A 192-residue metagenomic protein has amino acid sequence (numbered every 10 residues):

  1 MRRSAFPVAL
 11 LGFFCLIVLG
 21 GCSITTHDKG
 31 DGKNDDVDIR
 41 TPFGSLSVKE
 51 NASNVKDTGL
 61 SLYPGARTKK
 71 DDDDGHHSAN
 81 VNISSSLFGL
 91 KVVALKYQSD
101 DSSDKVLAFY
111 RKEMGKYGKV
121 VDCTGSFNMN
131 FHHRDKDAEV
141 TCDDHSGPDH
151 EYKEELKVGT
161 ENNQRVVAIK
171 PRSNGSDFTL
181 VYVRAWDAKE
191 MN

Functional and structural regions predicted by a protein language model:
R2-A5, C22-N192: An acidic-aromatic pocket/loop used at catalytic or ligand-binding sites
A9-G20: Bacterial N-terminal signal peptides
